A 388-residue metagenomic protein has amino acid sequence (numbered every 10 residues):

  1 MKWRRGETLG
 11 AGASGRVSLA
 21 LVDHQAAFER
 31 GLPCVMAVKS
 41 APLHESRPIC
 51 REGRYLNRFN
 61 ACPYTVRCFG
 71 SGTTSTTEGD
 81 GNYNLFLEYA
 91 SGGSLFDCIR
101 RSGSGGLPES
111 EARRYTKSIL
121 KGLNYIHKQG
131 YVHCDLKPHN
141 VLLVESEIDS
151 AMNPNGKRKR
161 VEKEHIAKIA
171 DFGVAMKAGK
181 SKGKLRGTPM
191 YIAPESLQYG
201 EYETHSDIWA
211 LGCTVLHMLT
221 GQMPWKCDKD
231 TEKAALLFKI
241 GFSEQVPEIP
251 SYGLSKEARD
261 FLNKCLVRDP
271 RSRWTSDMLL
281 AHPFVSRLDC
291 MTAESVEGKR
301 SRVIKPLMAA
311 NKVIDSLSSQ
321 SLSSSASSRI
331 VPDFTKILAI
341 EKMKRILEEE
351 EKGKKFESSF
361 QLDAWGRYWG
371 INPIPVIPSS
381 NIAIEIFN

Functional and structural regions predicted by a protein language model:
R16-P42: Glycine-rich ATP phosphate-binding loop
S40-C62: The N-lobe alphaC helix and its flanking beta3-alphaC-beta4 segment of protein kinase-like domains, centered on
R67-Y83: Short beta-strand micro-motifs within the conserved protein kinase catalytic domain, predominantly in the N-lobe
G79-S94: Conserved short submotifs of the Hanks-type protein kinase catalytic core that shape the nucleotide-binding pocket
Y115-T116: Activation segment signature within eukaryotic-like protein kinase domains
D207: Conserved catalytic-loop aspartate of Hanks-type protein kinases
V267-M291: Terminal C-lobe "cap" of eukaryotic-type protein kinase domains
